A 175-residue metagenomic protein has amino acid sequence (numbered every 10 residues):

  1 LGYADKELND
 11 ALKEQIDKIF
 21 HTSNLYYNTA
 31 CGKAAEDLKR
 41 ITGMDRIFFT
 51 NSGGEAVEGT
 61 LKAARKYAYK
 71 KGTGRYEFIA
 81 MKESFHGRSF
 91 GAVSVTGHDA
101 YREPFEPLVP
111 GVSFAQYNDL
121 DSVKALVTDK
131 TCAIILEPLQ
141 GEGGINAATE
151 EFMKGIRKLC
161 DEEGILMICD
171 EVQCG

Functional and structural regions predicted by a protein language model:
L1-L25, A35-N51: Glycine-rich phosphate-binding segment of PLP-dependent enzymes
K18-I19, L120, L139-E142: A short, flexible beta-alpha/helix-coil linker loop
E36-A133: PLP-dependent aspartate aminotransferase-fold enzymes
M81, L136, C169: Active-site flanking residues adjacent to catalytic metal/cofactor-binding acidic residues
T128, N146-G175: Catalytic PLP-binding core of fold-type I/II PLP enzymes
K130-I145: Short acidic, glycine-rich surface-loop motifs adjacent to enzyme active sites
